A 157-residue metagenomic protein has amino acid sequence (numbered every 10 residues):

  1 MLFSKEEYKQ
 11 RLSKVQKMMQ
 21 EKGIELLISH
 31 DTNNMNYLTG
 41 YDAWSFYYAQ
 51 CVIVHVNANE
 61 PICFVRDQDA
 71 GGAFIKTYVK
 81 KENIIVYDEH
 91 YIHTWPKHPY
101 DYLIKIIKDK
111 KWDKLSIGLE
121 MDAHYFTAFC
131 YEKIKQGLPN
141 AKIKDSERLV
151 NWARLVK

Functional and structural regions predicted by a protein language model:
M1-N59, K108: Terminal domain-start leader segments
L12, E89-Y91, W95-K157: Flexible, acidic/His-enriched mid-domain "rim/lid" segments that flank
T32, V65-Q68, L119-H124: Structural motif
L38-G40, A73-I75, A128-C130: Short glycine-/acidic-enriched loop or helix-start segments at secondary-structure transitions that form or flank
A43-S45, V79-K81, K133-Q136: Short, solvent-exposed amphipathic alpha-helical segments in soluble enzyme and RNA/protein-processing domains
C51-H55, I62-R66, G118: Short internal beta-strands
P61-I92: Compact, glycine/acidic-enriched structural inserts
